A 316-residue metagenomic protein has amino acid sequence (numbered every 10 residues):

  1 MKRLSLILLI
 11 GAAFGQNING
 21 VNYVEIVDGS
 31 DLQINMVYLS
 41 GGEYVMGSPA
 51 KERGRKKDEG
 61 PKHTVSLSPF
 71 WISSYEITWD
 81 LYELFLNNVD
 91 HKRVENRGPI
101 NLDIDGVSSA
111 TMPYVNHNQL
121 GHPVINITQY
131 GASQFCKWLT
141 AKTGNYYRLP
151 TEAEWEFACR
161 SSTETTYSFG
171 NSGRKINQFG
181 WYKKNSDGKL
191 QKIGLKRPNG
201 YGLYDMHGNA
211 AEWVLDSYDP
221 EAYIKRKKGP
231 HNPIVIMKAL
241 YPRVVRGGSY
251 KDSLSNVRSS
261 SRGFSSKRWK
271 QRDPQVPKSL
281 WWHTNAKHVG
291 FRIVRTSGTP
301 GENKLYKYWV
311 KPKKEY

Functional and structural regions predicted by a protein language model:
R3-A13: Sec-dependent N-terminal signal peptides
L32-M46: Mature N-terminal segment immediately following signal peptide/propeptide cleavage in secreted/periplasmic
I34, N145-Y146, P198-Y201: Short loop/turn microsegments at loop-to-beta-strand junctions
M46-R53, S66-F169, D216-Y223, R295-Y316: Active-site microenvironments of metalloenzymes and redox enzymes
E52-V65, T163, D187-K189, A210-Y316: Surface-exposed recognition segments
S172-N177: Short, surface-exposed glycine/acidic/tryptophan-bearing loops
G180-H207, I236-M237: Short, well-ordered junction/capping motifs at the entry into regular secondary structure
